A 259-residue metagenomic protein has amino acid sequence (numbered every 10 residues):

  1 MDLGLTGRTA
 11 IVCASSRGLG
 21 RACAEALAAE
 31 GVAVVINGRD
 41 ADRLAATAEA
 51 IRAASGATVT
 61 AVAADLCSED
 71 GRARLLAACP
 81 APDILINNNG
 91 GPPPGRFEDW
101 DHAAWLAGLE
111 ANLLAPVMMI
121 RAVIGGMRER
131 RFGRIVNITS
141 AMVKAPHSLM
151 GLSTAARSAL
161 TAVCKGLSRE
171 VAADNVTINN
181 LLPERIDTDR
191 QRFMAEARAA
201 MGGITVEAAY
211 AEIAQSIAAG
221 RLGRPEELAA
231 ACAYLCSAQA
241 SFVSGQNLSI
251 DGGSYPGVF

Functional and structural regions predicted by a protein language model:
T9, A14-R17: Conserved glycine-rich cofactor-binding loop
R96-E98, A104-L109, I135, I213-A214: Substrate-binding pocket helix/loop in short-chain dehydrogenase/reductase
I120-R121, K165: A short, exposed helix-loop element centered on a Lys and neighboring polar residues
G125, R169-E170, S241: Alpha-helical segment proximal to the catalytic Tyr-Lys
V136-A159, C164-A173, R185-I186: Catalytic loop of short-chain dehydrogenase/reductase
A145, A233, S244-F259: Short C-terminal tail/terminal secondary-structure segment of NAD(P)H-dependent dehydrogenase/reductase domains
A172, T177, V243-G245: Short, small/polar-rich loop/turn modules that mediate ligand/substrate recognition or access, typified
